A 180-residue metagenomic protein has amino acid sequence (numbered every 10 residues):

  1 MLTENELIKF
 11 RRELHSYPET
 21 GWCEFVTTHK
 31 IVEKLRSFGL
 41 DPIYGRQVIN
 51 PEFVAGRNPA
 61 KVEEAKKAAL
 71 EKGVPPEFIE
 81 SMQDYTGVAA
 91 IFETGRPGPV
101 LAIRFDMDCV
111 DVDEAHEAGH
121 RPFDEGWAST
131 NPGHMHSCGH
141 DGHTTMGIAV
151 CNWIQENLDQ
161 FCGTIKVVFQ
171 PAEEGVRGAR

Functional and structural regions predicted by a protein language model:
T3-H136, I148, E156, Q160-F161: Acidic/His- and Gly-rich active-site-bordering loop/insert found across diverse amide/peptide-bond hydrolases
D141-R180: Acidic/histidine-rich catalytic neighborhood of metal-dependent amide-processing enzymes
